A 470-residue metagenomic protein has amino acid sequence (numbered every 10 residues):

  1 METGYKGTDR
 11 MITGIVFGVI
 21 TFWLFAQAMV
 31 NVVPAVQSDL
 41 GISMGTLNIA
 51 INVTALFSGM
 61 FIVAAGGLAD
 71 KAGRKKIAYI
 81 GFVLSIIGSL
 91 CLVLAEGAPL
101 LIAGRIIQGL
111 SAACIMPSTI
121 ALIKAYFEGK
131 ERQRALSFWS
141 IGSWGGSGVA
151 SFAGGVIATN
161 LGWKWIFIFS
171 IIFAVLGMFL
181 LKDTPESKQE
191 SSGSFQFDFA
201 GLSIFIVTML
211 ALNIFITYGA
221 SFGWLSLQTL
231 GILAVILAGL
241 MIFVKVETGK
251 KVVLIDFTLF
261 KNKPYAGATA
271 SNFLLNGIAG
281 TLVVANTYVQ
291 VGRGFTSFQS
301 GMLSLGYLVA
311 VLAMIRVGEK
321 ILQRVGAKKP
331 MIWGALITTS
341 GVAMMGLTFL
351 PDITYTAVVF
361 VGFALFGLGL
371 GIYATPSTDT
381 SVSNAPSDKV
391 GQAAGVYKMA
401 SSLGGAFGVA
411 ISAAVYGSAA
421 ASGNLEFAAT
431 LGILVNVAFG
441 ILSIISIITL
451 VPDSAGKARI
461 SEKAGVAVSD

Functional and structural regions predicted by a protein language model:
M1-G7, L450-D470: Intrinsic disorder in cytosolic terminal tails and internal cytosolic loops of multi-pass membrane transporters
R10-T21, M29-N31, L227-I232, K251-K457: 12-transmembrane solute porter fold
W23, Q27, V93, G109-P117 (+3 more regions): Small-residue-rich segments within alpha-helical transmembrane domains of MFS-like 12-TM solute carriers
V32-F61, L100, F298-M302: Extracellular/periplasmic helix-loop-helix junction of adjacent transmembrane segments in MFS-like secondary
V36-Q37, L68-A69, A153-L161, I216 (+3 more regions): Interfacial helix-cap and linker-helix signal at transmembrane-aqueous boundaries of multi-pass secondary transporters
N52-G66, M116-I120, L305-V317: Central cavity-lining transmembrane alpha-helices of secondary-active solute carriers, predominantly the Major
G67-A200: Helix-loop-helix hairpins in multi-pass membrane proteins, especially solute transporters
T159-S271, L303: Hydrophobic transmembrane-helix bundles of small-molecule transporters
